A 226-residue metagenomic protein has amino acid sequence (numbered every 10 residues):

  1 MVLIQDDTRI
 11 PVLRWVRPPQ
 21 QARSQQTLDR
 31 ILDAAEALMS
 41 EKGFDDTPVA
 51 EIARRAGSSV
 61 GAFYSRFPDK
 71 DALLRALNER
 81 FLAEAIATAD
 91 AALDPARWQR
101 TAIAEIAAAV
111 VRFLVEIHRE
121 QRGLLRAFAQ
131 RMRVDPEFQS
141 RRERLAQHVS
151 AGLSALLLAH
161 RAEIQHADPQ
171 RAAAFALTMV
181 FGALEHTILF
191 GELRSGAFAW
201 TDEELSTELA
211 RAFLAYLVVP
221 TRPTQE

Functional and structural regions predicted by a protein language model:
M1-Q26, L193, A199, T221-E226: N-terminal intrinsically disordered/low-complexity leader segments
R30, L38-A72, A76: Helix-turn-helix
I31-M39, A85, L114, V180 (+1 more regions): Short hydrophobic clusters on alpha-helical segments that form packing/core surfaces in small helical domains
V49, E79-I86: Short, basic, alpha-helical segments at the C-terminal edge of helix-turn-helix-like DNA-binding modules
A72, A76, D90-R119, A173-A176 (+1 more regions): Hydrophobic alpha-helical connector segments
L74-F81, M132, R142-L145: Alpha-helical DNA-contacting segments of helix-turn-helix folds
A91-R100, E120, L125-R126, R131-Q139 (+2 more regions): Hydrophobic alpha-helical bundle segments that form small-molecule/ligand-binding pockets
Q139, A159-A210, P220-E226: Hydrophobic/aromatic-rich alpha-helical bundle segments in the mid-to-C-terminal region
